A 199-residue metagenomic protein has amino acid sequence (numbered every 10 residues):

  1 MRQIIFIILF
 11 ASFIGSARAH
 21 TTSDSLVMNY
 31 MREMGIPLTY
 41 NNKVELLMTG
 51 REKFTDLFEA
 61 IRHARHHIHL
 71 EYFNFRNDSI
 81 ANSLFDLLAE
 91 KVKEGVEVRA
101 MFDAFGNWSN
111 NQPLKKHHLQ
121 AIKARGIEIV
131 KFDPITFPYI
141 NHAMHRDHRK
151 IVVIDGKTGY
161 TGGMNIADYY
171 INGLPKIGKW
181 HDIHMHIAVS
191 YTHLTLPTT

Functional and structural regions predicted by a protein language model:
I4-S12: Sec-dependent N-terminal signal peptides
A17-A19: Boundary at the C-terminal end of the N-terminal hydrophobic targeting segment
L38-T49: N- or domain-start disorder-to-order transition segments that initiate the globular core
R62-I129: Primarily the HKD phosphodiesterase
T136: Divalent-cation
T161-S190: Segments surrounding the PLD/"HKD" phosphodiesterase catalytic module and close analogs
T192-T198: Conserved small/polar residues in nucleotide/adenosyl-binding loops
